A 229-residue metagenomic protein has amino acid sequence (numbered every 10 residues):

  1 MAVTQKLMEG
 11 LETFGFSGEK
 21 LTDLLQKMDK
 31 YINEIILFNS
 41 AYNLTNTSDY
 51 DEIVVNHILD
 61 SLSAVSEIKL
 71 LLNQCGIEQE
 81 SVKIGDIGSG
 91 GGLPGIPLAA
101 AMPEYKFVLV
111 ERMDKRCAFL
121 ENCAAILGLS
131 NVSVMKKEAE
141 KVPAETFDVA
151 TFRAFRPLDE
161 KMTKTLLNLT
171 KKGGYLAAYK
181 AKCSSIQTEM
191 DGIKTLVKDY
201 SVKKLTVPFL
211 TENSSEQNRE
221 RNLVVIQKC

Functional and structural regions predicted by a protein language model:
A2-Q79, G85, K115, F119-V132: Class I SAM-dependent transferase core
D86-G90: Conserved S-adenosyl-L-methionine
G91-E104: Conserved SAM-binding loop of SAM-dependent methyltransferases across substrates and taxa, primarily the Class I
Y105-C229: S-adenosylmethionine
